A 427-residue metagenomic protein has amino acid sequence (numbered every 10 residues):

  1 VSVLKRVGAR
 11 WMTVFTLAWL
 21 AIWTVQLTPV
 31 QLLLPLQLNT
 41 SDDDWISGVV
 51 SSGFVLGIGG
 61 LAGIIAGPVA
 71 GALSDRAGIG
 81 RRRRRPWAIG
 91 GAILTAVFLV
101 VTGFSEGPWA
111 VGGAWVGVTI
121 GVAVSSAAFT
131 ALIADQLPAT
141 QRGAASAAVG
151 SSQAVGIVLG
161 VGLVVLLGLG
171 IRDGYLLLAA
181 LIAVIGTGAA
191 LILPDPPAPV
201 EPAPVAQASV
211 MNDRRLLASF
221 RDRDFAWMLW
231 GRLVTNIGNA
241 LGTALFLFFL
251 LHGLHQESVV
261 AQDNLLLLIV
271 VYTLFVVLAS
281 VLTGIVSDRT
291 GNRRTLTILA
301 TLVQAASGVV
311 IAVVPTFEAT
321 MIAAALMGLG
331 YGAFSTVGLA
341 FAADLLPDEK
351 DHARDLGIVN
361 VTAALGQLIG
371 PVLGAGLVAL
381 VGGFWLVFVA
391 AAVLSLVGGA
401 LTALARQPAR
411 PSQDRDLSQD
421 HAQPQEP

Functional and structural regions predicted by a protein language model:
V1-A9, P196-W230, Q419, Q423-P427: Juxtamembrane intracellular "pre-TM" segments in multi-pass secondary transporters
S2-G60, A226-Q262: Helix-loop boundary and gating motifs at the non-cytosolic
L34, V124-L137, A333-D348: Intracellular juxtamembrane helix-capping segments at the cytosolic ends of symmetry-related transmembrane helices
I46-G48, R83-R85, L166-L181, A375-S395: A membrane-interface helix-boundary motif in multi-pass transporters
G63, G143-V165, N360-P371: Glycine-rich segments within core transmembrane alpha-helices of 12-TM secondary carriers
A66-R81, A279-N292: Helix-to-loop junctions at the C-terminal end of transmembrane segments in multipass secondary transporters
R84-V100, T295-V310: Structural signature of the two symmetry-related core transmembrane helices
K350-L380: A late C-terminal transmembrane helix in Major Facilitator Superfamily
